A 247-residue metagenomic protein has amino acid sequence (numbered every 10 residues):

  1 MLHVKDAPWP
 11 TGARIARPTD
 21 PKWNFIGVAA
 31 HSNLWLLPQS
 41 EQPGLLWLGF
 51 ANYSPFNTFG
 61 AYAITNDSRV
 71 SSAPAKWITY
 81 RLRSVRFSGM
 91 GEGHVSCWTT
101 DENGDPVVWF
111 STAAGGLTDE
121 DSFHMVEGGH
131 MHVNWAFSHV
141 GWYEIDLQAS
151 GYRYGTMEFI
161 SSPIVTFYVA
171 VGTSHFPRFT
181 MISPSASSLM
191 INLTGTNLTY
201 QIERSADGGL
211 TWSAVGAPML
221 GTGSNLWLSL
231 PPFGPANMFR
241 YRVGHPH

Functional and structural regions predicted by a protein language model:
M1-G129, S150, E158-P163, Y168-F176: Phosphate/adenylate-binding glycine loop and adjacent helical scaffold
E102, Y152-Y154, S205-L210: Change "in extracellular beta-sheet-rich domains … of secreted and cell-surface proteins" to "in beta-sheet-rich domains
S122-S138, L228-P232: Signal that preferentially marks extracellular ectodomain short beta-strand elements of beta-sandwich modules
M131, H139-Y143, L198: Short tyrosine-centred short linear motifs in exposed loops/low-complexity segments
S138-Y152: C-terminal or internal capping secondary-structure element at the end of a domain, subdomain, or sheet
I145, T156-F159: Chromatin/DNA-recognition segments of nuclear transcriptional regulators
Q148-Y154, R242-P246: Beta-strand-rich extracellular modules
F176-H247: Short, composition-biased motifs enriched in small/polar/acidic residues
